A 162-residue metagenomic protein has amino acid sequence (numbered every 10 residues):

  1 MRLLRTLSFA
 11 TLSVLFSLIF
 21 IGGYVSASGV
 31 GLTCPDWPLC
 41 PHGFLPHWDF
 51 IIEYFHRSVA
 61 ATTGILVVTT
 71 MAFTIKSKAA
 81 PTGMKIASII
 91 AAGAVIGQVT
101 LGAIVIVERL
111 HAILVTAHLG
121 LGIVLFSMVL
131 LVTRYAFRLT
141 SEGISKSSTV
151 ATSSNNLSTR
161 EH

Functional and structural regions predicted by a protein language model:
M1-H162: Polytopic transmembrane helical bundles with strong interfacial aromatic enrichment
